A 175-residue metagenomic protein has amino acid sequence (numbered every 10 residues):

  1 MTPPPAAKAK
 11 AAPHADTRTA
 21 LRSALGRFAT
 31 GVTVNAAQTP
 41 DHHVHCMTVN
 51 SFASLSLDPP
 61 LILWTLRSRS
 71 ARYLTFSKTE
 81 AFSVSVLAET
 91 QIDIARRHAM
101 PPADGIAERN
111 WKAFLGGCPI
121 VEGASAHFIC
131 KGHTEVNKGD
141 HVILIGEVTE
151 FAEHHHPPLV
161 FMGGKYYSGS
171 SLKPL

Functional and structural regions predicted by a protein language model:
T2-L175: Basic, polyanion-binding surface patches
